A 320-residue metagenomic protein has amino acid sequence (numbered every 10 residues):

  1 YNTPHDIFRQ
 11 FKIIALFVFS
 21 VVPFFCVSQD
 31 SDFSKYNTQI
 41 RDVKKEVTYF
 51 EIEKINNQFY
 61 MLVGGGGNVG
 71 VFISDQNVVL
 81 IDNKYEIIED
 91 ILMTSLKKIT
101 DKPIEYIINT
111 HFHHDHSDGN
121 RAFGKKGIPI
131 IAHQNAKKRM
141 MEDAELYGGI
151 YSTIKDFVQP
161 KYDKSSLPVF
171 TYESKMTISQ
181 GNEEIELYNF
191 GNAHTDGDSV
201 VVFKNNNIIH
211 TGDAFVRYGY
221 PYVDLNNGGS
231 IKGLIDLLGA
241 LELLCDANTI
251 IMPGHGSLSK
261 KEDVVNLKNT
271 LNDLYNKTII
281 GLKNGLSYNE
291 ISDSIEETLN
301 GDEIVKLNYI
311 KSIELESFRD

Functional and structural regions predicted by a protein language model:
Y1-S31: Bacterial Sec-dependent N-terminal signal peptides
Q29-K54, G148-P160: Short, basic/low-complexity N-terminal boundary segments at the transition from targeting/disordered tails
Q29-R41, L243-N248, S257-D320: Accessory terminal helices/loops
F50-S95, S199-T211: Conserved beta-strand hairpin/beta-sheet module of binuclear metal-dependent hydrolase folds, prominently
I52, D75-N77, I87-I131: Active-site metal-binding motif and surrounding structural segment of the metallo-beta-lactamase
K54, K137-F190, K204-N205, L237-L238 (+1 more regions): Metallo-beta-lactamase
Q58, F72, D82, L96 (+10 more regions): Divalent metal-coordination and catalytic microenvironments
N77-V78, Y85-I87, T177, E184-D273: Metallo-beta-lactamase
